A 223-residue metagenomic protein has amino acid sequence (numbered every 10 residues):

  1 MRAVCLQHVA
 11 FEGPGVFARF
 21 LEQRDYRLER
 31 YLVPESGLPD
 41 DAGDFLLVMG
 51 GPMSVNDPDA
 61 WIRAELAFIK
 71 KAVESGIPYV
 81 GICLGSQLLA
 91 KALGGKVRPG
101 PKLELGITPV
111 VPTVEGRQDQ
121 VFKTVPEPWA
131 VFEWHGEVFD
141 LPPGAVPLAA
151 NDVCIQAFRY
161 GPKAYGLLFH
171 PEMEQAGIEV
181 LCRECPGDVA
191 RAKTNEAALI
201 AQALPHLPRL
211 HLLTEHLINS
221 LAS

Functional and structural regions predicted by a protein language model:
A3-L21: N-terminal beta1-alpha1 ligand-phosphate binding loop
L6-H8, V33, L84, F169: Cofactor-binding loop segments of dinucleotide-utilizing enzymes, especially the Rossmann-like FAD- and NAD(P)+-binding
P14-V16, D57-D59, A90-A92, P143 (+2 more regions): Short glycine-/acidic-enriched loop or helix-start segments at secondary-structure transitions that form or flank
R19-V80: Flexible gly/pro-rich beta->alpha loop and the following alpha-helix that scaffold active-site loops
A72-K96: Catalytic nucleophile loop
L93-A176: Pocket-forming structural segment of enzyme catalytic cores
M173-S223: Acyltransferase
